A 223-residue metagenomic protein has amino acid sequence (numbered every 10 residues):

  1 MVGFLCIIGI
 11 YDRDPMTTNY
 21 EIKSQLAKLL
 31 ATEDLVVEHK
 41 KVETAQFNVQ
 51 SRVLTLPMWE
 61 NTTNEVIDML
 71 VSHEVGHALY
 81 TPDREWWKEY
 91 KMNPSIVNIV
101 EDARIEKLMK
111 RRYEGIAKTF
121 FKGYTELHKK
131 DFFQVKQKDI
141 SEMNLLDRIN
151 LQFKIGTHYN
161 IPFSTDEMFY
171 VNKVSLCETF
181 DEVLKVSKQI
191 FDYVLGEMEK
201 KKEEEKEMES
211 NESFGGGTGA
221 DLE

Functional and structural regions predicted by a protein language model:
V2-L5, M208-S210: Exposed boundary/loop context
G3-R13: Short, positively charged and aromatic/hydrophobic N-terminal segments
D12-E223: Short, functionally important secondary-structure microenvironments
